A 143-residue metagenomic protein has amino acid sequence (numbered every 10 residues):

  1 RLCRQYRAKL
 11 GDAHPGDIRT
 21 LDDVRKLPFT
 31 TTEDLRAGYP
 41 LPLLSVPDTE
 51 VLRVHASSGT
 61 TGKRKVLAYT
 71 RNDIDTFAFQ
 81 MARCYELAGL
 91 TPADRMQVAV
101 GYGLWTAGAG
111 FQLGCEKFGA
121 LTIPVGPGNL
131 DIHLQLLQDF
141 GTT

Functional and structural regions predicted by a protein language model:
R1-A56, T61-F79, R83-L87, T91-A93: Nucleotide 5′-phosphate-binding alpha/beta core
Q5-A8, A109-T143: Conserved adenylate-forming
L41, L52, R83-E86, A107 (+2 more regions): General N-terminal targeting signals
G62-Y69, A93-V100, L134-L137, T142: Short acidic, glycine/Ser/Thr-rich loop/turn "cap" segments at secondary-structure junctions
N72, Y102, P124-G128: Alpha-helix capping and helix-loop boundary segments enriched in small/acidic/polar residues
D75, W105-T106, D131: Loop/helix-junction capping segments adjacent to catalytic residues or to phosphate/diphosphate-binding pockets
E86-T122: Conserved AMP-binding loop of ANL adenylate-forming enzymes
